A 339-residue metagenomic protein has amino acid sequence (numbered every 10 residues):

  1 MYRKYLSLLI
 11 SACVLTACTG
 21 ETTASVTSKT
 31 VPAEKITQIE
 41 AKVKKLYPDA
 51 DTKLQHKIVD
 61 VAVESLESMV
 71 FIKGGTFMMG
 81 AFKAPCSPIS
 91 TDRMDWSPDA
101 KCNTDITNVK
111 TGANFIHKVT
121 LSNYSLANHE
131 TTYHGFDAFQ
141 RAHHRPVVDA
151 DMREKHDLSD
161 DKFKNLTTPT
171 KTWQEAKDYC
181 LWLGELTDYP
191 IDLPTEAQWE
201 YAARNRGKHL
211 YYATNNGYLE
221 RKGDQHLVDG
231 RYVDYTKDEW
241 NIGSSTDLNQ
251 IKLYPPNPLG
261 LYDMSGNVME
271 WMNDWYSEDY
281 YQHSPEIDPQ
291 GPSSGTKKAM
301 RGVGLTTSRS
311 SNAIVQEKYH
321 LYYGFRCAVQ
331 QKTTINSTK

Functional and structural regions predicted by a protein language model:
R3-L8: Sec-dependent signal peptide recognition, specifically the positively charged N-region followed immediately by
T19-A41, K45-P48, L54, E67 (+2 more regions): Disulfide-stabilized, aromatic/cysteine-rich ligand-recognition loop
T19-V26, V31-K35, A81-R221, S277 (+1 more regions): Active-site microenvironments of metalloenzymes and redox enzymes
Q55-F71: GGW-centered surface loops in extracellular recognition modules
K57-V59, N103-F115, S310-E317: Short, P/G- and charge-enriched loop/turn segments at secondary-structure junctions
I72, M78, D92-M94, S159-K162 (+3 more regions): Functional-site microenvironments in short loops/helix caps that host divalent-cation chemistry
